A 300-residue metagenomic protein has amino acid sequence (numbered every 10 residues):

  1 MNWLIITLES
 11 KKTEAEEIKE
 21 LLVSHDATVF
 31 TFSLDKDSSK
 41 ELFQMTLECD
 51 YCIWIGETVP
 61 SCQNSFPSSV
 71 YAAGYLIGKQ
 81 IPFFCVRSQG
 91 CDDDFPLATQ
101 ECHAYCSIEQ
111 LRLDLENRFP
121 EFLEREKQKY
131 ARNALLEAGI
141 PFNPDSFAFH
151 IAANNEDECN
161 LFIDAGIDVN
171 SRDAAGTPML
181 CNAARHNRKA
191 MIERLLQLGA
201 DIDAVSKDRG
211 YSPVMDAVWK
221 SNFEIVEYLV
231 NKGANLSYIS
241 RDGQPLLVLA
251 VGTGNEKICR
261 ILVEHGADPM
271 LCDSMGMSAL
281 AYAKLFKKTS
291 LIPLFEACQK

Functional and structural regions predicted by a protein language model:
M1-C49: Conserved N-terminal substructure of TIR/SEFIR domains
E17, D93-N160, D164: C-terminal interaction surface of TIR/SEFIR-family domains
V59-G78: Conserved TIR/SEFIR loop-to-helix hotspot centered on a Trp-containing motif with a nearby acidic residue
Q128-S146, H265, S274-M275, Y282-K300: Ankyrin-repeat-protein effector appendages
G139-F149, R172-M179, V205-P213, I239-P245 (+1 more regions): Ankyrin-repeat boundary/"N-cap" motif
F149-N154, N182-R188, D216-N222, L249-N255 (+1 more regions): Ankyrin repeat A-helix N-terminal signature
E158, A190-M191, E224-I225, K257-I258 (+1 more regions): Conserved ankyrin/ankyrin-like repeat signature
I163-D168, E193-D201, E227-N235, I261-D268 (+1 more regions): Ankyrin repeat domain, specifically the short helix-to-loop turn at the C-terminus of the second helix of each repeat
